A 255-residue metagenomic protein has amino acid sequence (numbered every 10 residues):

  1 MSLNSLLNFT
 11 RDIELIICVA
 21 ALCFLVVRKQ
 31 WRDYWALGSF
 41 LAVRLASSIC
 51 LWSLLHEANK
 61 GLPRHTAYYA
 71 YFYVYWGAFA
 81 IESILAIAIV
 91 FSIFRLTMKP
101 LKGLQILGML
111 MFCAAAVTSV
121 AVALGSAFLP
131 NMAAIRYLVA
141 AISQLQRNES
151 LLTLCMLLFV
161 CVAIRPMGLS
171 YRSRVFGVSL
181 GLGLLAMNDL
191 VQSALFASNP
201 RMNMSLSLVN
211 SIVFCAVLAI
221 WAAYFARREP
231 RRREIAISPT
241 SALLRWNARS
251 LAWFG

Functional and structural regions predicted by a protein language model:
S5-I16, V43-S47, K60-R95, L206-L218: Individual alpha-helical transmembrane segments in multi-pass integral membrane proteins
V19-K29, W52-L55, N59, G77-M111 (+2 more regions): Internal transmembrane alpha-helix with an interfacial aromatic "cap," most often the third helix
K29-F40, Q105-M109, R172-G181: Membrane-interfacial loop-to-transmembrane alpha-helix junctions, especially the N-terminal start
A36-E57, L180-L195: Hydrophobic alpha-helical transmembrane segments of multi-pass membrane proteins
S53-P63, L124-Y137, V191-P200: Juxtamembrane "helix-exit" motif on the non-cytosolic side of transmembrane helices
F112-A116, L138-M156, G177-V178, S207-L208: A loop-to-helix transmembrane entry motif
V120-R147, R165-L169: Membrane-helix boundary elements
F159-G255: C-terminal transmembrane-bundle signature of multipass membrane proteins, characterized by strong activation on
